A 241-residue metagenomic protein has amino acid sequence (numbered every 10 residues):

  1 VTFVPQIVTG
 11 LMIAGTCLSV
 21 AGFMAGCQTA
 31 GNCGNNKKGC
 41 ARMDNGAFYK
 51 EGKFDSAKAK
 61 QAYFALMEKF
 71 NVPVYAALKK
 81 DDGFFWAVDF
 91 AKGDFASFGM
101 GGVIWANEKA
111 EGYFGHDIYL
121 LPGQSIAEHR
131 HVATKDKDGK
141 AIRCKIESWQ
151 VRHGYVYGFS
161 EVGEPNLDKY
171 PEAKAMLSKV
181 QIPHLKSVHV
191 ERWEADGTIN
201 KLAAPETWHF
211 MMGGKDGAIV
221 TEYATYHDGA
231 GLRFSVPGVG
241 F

Functional and structural regions predicted by a protein language model:
V1-L11: Bacterial N-terminal signal peptides that target proteins for export
G10-A21: Bacterial N-terminal signal peptides
C33, K38-F114: A short, N-terminal "cap"/entry segment at the start of jelly-roll beta-barrel domains of the cupin/DSBH fold
G99-G101, D117-I142, E164-P165, E194-G197 (+1 more regions): Conserved short histidine dyad/triad with adjacent acidic residue
L121-Q124, K140-N166, Y170: Glycine- and acidic-residue-biased ligand/ion/polar-headgroup-sensing regions
A127-H129, W149, G158-F159, K201-A203 (+2 more regions): Short beta-strand His + acidic residue motifs that chelate non-heme Fe in jelly-roll/DSBH and cupin folds
G163-H189, W208-F241: Double-stranded beta-helix
